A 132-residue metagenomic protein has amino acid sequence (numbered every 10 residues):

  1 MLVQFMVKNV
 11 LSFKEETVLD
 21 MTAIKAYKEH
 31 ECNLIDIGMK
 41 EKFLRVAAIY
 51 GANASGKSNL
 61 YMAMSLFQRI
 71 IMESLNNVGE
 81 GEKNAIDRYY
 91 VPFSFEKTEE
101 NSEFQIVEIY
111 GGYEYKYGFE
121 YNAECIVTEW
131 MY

Functional and structural regions predicted by a protein language model:
M1-Y132: P-loop NTPase switch/coupling surface
